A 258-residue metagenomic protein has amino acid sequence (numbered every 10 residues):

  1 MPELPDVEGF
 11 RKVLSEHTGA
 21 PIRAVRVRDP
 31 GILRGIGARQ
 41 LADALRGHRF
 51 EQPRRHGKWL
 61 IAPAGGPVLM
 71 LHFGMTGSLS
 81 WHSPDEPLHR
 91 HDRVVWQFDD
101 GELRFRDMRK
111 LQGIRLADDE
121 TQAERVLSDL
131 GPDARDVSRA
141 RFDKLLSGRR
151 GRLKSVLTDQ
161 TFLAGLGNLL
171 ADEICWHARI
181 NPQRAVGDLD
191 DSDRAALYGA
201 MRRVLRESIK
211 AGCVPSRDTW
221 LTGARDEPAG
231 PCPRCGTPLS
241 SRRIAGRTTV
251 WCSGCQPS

Functional and structural regions predicted by a protein language model:
M1-R106, K110-I114, R234, R247-S258: A cross-family signal for N-terminal binding/gating loops and helix N-caps that shape access to the active site
P2, D6, A134, D193: Catalytic cores of large soluble enzymes that bind and process phosphate-bearing ligands
L14, P21-L41, R46, R54 (+2 more regions): Basic, nucleic-acid-binding surfaces and adjacent catalytic neighborhoods in DNA/RNA-processing proteins
G65, L69-G165, L170-H177: Phosphate/anion-contacting hairpin/loop surfaces
